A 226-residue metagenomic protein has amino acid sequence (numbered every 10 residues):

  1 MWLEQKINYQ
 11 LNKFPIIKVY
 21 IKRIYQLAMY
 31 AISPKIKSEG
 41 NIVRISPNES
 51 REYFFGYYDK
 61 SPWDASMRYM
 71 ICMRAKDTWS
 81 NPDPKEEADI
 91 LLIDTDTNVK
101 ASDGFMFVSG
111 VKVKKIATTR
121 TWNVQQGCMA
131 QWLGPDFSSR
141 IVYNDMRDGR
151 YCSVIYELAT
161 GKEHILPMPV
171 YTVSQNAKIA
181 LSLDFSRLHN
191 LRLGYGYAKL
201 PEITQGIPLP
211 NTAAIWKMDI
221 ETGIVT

Functional and structural regions predicted by a protein language model:
M1-I42: Membrane-proximal basic amphipathic "stem/tether" segments
Y30-G56, V113: A short helix->beta-strand "capping" segment at the edge of beta-propeller domains
V43-S46, D103-T118, E163-V170, T226: Beta-propeller fold detector
E49-D59, K76-M146: Blade-loop segments of beta-propeller domains
A65-S66, G134-F137, Q175-N176, D184: Residue-level detector of Asp-centered blade-edge/turn motifs that repeat once per structural unit in beta-propeller
Y69-M73, S139-N144, S182-L183: Residue position within the beta-strands of beta-propeller blades
M73-A88, L183-T212: Short, conserved, GDST-rich strand-edge loop motifs in beta-rich repeat architectures
E86-N98, S153-T160, P208-G223: Beta-propeller blade signature
